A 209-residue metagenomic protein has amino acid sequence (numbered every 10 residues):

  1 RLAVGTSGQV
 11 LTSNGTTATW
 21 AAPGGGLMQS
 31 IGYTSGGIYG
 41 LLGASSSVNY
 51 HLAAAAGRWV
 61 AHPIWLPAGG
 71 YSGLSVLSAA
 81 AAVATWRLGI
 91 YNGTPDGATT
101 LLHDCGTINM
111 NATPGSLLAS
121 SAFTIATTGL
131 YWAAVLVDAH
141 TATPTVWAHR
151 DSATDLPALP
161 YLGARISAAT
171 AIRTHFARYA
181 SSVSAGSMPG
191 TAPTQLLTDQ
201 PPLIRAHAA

Functional and structural regions predicted by a protein language model:
R1-L27, N49, A53-W59, A68 (+7 more regions): Extracellular repetitive beta-rich solenoid segments
G24-S47, R87: N-terminal leader/pro-regions and domain N-caps
V60-H62, S72-G73: A carbohydrate-recognition surface predominantly in extracellular/luminal proteins
H62, P114-F123: Exposed aromatic-hydrophobic patches
G69-A80, A133: A short beta-strand element within beta-rich, extracytoplasmic domains of secreted/secretory-pathway proteins
G73, A122, T127-G129: Conserved SET/PR-domain catalytic core that frames the SAM/AdoMet-binding pocket
V137-A209: Short, surface-exposed beta-strand/loop patches at domain edges that form aromatic-rich interfacial subsites
